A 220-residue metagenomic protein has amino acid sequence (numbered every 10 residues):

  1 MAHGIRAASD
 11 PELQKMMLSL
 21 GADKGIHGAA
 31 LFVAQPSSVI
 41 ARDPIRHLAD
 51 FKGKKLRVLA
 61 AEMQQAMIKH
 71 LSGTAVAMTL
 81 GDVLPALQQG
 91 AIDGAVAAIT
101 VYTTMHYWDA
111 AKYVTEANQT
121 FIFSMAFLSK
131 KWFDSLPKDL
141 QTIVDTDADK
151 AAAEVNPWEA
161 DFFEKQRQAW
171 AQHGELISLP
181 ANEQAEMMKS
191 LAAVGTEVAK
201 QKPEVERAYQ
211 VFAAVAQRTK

Functional and structural regions predicted by a protein language model:
M1-H3, E12-K220: N-terminal secretory/targeting leader peptides
